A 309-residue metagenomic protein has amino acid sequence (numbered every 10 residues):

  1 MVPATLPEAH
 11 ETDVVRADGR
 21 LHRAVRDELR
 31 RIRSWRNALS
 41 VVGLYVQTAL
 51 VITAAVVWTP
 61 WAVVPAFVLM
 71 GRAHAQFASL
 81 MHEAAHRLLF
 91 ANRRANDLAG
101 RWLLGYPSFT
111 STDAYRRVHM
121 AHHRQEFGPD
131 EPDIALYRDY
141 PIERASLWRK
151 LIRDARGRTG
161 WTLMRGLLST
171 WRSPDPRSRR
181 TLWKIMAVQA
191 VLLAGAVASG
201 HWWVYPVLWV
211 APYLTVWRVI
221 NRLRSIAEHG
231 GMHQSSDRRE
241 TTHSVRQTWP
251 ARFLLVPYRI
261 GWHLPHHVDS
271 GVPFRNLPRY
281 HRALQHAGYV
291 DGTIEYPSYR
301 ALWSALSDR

Functional and structural regions predicted by a protein language model:
M1-L69, G105-V207, F274-R309: Non-catalytic, topology-defining segments of multipass membrane proteins
V51, A85, L89-F90, S236 (+1 more regions): Active-site-flanking alpha-helical
A54-M81, W102-T112, L214-T215, T248-R259: Membrane-embedded alpha-helical segments that form the functional core of polytopic membrane enzymes, especially those
G71-M81, S111-D113, L151, R158-L163 (+1 more regions): Transmembrane alpha-helical segments that form the membrane-embedded catalytic/substrate-channel core of multi-pass
F77-H86, Y115-F127, R224-G231, V256-V272: Histidine-centered catalytic micro-motifs
L80-A99, D130-Y137: Aspartate-rich (DDxxD/NDxxD/DxxxD) Mg2+/diphosphate-binding motifs and their adjoining helix-loop segments
W171-H233, D237-W262: C-terminal membrane-associated helical module and adjoining short loops/tails
